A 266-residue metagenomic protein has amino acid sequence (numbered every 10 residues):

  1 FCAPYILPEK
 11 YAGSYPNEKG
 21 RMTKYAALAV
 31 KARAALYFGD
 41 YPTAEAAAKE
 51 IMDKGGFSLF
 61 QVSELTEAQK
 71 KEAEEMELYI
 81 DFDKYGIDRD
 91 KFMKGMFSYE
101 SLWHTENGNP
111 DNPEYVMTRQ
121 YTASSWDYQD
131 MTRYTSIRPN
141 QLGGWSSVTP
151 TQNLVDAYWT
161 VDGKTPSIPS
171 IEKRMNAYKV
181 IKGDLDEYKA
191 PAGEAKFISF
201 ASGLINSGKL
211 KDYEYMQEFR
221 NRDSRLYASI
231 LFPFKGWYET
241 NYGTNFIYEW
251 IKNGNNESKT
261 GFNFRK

Functional and structural regions predicted by a protein language model:
F1-V148: Structured, solvent-exposed acidic/aromatic patches
P113, T149-K266: Flexible, polar/acidic helix-loop-strand segments at domain edges
